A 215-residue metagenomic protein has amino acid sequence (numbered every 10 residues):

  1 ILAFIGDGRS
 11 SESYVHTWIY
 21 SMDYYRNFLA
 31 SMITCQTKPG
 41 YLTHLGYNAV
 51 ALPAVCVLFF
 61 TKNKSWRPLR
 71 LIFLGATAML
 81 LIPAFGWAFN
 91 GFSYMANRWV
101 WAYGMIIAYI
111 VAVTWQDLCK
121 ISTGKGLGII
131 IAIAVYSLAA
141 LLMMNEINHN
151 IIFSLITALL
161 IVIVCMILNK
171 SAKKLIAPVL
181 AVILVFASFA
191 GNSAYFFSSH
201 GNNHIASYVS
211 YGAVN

Functional and structural regions predicted by a protein language model:
L2-N97, L142-H149: Periplasmic/ER-lumenal interhelical loops and adjacent helix-loop junctions in multi-pass membrane proteins
R9-S11, A49, A194, H204 (+1 more regions): Polar low-complexity intrinsically disordered regions enriched in Ser/Thr and small residues
F59-K62, L168, N215: Hydrophobic, Leu/Ile/Phe/Ala-enriched alpha-helical segments that form helix-helix packing faces
L71-L80, N90, A96-A213: Contiguous transmembrane helix-bundle modules in multi-pass membrane proteins
